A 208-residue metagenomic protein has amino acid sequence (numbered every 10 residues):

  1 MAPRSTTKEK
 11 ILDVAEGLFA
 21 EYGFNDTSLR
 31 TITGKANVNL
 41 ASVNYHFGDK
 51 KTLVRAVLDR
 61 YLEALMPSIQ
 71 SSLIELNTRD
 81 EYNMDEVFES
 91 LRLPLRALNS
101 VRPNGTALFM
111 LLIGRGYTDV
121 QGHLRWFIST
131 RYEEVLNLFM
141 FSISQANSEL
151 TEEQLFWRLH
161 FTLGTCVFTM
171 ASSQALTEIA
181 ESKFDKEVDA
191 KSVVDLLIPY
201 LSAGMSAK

Functional and structural regions predicted by a protein language model:
K8-D13, F47-Q70, I74-N77, E81 (+1 more regions): An amphipathic alpha-helix adjacent to DNA-recognition modules
K10, L18-R60: Helix-turn-helix
K50, V57, Y61, L65 (+6 more regions): Hydrophobic/aromatic residues within well-ordered alpha-helical segments
S71-A107, L159: Hydrophobic alpha-helical connector segments
S90, V101-T130, Q174-E178: Amphipathic alpha-helical segments used for helix-helix packing
L91, L95, M110-Y117, T162 (+2 more regions): Short alpha-helical scaffolding segments that buttress acidic/His motifs in well-ordered protein cores
A97, T130-K208: C-terminal peripheral helix-coil segments that are non-catalytic and often amphipathic
